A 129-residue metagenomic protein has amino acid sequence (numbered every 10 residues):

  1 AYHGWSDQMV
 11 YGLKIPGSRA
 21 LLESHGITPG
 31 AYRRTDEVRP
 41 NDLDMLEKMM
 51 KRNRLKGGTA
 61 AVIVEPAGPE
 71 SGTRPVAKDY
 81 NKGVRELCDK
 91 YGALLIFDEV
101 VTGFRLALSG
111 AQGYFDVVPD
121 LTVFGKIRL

Functional and structural regions predicted by a protein language model:
A1-A61: PLP-dependent aspartate aminotransferase-fold enzymes
S6-K14, G72-R74, R105-G110: Short acidic, glycine/serine/threonine-rich loops at helix termini
Y11-R19, D79-G83, S109-L121: A glycine- and small-aliphatic-rich helix-loop capping segment at beta-alpha/alpha-beta transitions that lines
T35, V62, V84, F97-D98 (+1 more regions): Buried hydrophobic positions in well-ordered alpha/beta secondary-structure cores of metabolic enzymes
K56-T73: Short acidic, glycine-rich surface-loop motifs adjacent to enzyme active sites
G58-T59, G92, P119: Local beta-strand N-terminus motif with an aromatic residue
R74-A107: Catalytic PLP-binding core of fold-type I/II PLP enzymes
L121-L129: Active-site PLP-lysine loop of aminotransferase-like
